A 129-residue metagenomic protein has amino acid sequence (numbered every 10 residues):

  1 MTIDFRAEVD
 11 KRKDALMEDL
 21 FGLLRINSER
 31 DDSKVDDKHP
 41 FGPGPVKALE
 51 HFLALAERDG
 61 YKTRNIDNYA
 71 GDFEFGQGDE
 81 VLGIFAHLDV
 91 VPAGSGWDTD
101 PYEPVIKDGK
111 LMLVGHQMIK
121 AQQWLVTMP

Functional and structural regions predicted by a protein language model:
M1, N68-D72, P101-G109: Hydrophobic transmembrane alpha-helix bundles
T2-G94: N-terminal helical capping/dimerization or prosegment-like subdomains of hydrolases acting on amide or phosphate bonds
V81-P129: Active-site metal-coordination/substrate-binding segment of hydrolases, especially metallo-dependent peptidases
